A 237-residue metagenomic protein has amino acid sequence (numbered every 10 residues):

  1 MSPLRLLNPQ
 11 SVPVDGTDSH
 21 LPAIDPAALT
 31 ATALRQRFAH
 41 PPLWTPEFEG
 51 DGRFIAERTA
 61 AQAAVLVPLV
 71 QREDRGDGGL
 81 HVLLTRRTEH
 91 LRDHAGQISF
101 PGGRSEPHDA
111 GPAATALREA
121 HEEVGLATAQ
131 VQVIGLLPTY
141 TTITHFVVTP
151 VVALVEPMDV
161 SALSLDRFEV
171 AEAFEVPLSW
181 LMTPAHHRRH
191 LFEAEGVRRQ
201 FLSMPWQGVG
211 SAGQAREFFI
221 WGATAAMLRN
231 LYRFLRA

Functional and structural regions predicted by a protein language model:
M1-S99, R104-E122, L126-M158, A194-A237: N-terminal leader/linker segments that precede catalytic domains of diphosphate-processing enzymes
S161-L163: Acidic/polar loop patches that form or flank catalytic/metal-binding clefts of enzymes that bind anionic ligands
L165-S203, Q207, Q214-R216: NUDIX/MutT-family hydrolases
